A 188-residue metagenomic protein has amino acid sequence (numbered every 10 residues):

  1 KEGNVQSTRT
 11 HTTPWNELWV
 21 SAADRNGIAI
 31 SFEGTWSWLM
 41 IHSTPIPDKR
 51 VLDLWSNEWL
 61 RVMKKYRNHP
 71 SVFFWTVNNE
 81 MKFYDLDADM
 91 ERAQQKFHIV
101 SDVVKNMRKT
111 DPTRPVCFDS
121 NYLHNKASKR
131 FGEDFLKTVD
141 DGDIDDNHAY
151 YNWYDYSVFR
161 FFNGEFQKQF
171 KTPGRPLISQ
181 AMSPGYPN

Functional and structural regions predicted by a protein language model:
K1-E2, S21: N-terminal carbohydrate-binding accessory modules
S7-N188: Substrate-binding/catalytic cleft of secreted carbohydrate-active enzymes, primarily glycoside hydrolases
